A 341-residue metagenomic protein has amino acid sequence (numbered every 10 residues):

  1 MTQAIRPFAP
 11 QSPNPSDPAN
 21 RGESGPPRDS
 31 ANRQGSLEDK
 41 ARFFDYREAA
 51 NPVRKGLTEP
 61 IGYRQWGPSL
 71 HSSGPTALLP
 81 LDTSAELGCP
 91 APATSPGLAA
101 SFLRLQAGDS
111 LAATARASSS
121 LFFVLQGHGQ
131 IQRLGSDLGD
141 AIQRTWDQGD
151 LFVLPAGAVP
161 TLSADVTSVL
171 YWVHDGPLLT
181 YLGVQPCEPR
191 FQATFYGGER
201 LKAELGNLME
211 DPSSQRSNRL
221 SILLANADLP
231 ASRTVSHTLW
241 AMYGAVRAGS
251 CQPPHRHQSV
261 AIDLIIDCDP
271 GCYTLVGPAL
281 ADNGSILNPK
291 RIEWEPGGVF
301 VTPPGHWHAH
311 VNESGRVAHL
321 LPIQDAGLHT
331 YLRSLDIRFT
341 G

Functional and structural regions predicted by a protein language model:
T2-S95, G183-Y243, P253: A short, N-terminal "cap"/entry segment at the start of jelly-roll beta-barrel domains of the cupin/DSBH fold
P80-C89, A99-R116, M242-V260: Conserved short histidine dyad/triad with adjacent acidic residue
A100-L103, V173-H174, A241-G244, Q252-P253 (+4 more regions): A structural feature that tracks compact, well-ordered secondary-structure segments with a strong bias toward
Q106, S110-Q148, I265-P296, S334: A short beta-strand-loop-beta hairpin characteristic of the jelly-roll/cupin
R144-V166, V173-G176, R291-S314, L320-D325: Conserved metal-binding segment of the jelly-roll/cupin
D165-Q185, I262-I265, G315-S334: A short hydrophobic beta-strand segment most commonly corresponding to one strand of the jelly-roll/cupin
A203-A225, S236, C268-F300: Double-stranded beta-helix
G244, H255, A326-T340: Non-heme Fe(II)/2-oxoglutarate
